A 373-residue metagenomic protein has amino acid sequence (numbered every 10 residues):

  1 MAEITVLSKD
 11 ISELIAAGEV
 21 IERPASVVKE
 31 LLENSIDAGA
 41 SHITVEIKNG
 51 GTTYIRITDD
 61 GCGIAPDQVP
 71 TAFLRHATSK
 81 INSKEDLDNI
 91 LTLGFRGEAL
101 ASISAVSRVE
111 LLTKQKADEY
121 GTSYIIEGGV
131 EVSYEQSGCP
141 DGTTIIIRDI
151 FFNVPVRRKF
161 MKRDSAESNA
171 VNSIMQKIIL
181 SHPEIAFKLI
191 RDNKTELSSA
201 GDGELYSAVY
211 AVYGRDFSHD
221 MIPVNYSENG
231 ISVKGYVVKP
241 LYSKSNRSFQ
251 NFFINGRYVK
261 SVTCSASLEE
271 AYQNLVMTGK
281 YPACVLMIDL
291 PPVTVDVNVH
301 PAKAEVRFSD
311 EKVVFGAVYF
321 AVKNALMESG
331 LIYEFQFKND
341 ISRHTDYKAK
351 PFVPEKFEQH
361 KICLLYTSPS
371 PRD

Functional and structural regions predicted by a protein language model:
M1-I362, S368: N-terminal phosphate-binding caps/lids of nucleotide- and nucleic-acid-binding domains
P369-D373: A short, hydrophobic C-terminal helix/tail in secreted or cell-surface proteins
